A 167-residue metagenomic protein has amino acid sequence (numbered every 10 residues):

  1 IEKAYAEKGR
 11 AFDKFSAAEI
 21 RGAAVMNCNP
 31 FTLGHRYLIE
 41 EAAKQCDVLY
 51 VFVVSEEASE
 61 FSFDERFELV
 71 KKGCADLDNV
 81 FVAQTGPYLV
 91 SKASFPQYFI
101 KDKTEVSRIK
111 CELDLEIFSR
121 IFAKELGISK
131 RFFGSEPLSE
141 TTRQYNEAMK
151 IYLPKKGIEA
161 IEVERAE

Functional and structural regions predicted by a protein language model:
I1-E167: Nucleotidyltransferase catalytic core that binds NTPs
